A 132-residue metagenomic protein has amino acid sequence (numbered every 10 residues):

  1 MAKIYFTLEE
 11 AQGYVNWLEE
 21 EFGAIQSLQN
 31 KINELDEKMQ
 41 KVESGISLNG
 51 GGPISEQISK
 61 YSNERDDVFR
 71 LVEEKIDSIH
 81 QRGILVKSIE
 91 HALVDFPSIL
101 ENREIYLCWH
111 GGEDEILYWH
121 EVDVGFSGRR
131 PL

Functional and structural regions predicted by a protein language model:
M1-E43: Long, hydrophobic N-terminal alpha-helical segment
A2-K3, E19, I58, D66 (+2 more regions): Generic intrinsically disordered, low-complexity segments enriched for polar/acidic and small residues
T7-E10, Y14, G50, I54-Q57 (+2 more regions): Generic, low-specificity signal for short hydrophobic/alpha-helical stretches with a mild N-terminal bias, encompassing
L18-L35, Y61, R65-V68, V72-K75 (+1 more regions): Amphipathic alpha-helical coiled-coil segments
Q26-Q29, L48-N49, H110, G128-P131: Short, surface-exposed linear patches
E34, K38-K41, G45-L48, S55 (+3 more regions): Heptad-repeat coiled-coil alpha-helices
S44-K60, D67-L71, I79, S98: Interaction interfaces in information-processing and related assembly proteins
D66, R70-L132: Glycine-rich, aromatic-bearing surface loops/beta-hairpins
